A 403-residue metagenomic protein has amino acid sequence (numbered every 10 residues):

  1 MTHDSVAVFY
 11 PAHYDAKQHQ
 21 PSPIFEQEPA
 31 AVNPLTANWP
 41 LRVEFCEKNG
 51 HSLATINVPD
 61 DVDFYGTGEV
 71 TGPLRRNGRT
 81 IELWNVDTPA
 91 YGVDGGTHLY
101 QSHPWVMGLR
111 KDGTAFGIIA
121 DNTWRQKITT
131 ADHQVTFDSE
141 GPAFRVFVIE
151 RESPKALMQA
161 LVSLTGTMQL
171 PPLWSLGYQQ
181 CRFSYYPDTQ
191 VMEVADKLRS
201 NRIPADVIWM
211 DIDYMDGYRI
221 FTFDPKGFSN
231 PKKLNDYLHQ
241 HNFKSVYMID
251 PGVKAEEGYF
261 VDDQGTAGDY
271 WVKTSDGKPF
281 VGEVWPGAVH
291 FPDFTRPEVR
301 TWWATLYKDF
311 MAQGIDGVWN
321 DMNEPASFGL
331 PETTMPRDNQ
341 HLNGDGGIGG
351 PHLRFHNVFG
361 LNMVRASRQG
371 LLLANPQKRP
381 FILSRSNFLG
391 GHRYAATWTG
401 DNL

Functional and structural regions predicted by a protein language model:
T2-L403: Catalytic-domain carbohydrate-binding cleft regions of carbohydrate-active enzymes
